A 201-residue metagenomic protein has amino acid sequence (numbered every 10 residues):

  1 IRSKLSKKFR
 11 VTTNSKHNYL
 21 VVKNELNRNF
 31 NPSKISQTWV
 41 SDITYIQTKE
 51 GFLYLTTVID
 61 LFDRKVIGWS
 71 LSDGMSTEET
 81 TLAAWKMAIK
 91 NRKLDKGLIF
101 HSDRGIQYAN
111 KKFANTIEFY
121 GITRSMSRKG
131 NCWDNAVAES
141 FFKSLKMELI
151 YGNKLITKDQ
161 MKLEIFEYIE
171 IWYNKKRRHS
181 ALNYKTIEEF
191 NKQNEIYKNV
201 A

Functional and structural regions predicted by a protein language model:
I1-K34, N131, T186-N194: Basic, flexible linker segments flanking DNA-binding modules in nucleic acid-interacting mobile-element proteins
S3, L26, D42, V58 (+9 more regions): Mobile genetic element proteins and their domesticated derivatives, centered on retroelements and DNA transposons
T12-S15, S102-R104, N110-F113, R124-K146 (+3 more regions): RNase H-like two-metal-ion nuclease catalytic core shared by retroviral integrases and related mobile-element nucleases
R28, P32-I67, G74-M75: An active-site-proximal beta-strand-loop segment
K65-W69, R124-S127, Y151-G152: Short small-residue beta-strand/loop micro-motif enriched in glycine and branched aliphatics
S70-L94: Active-site beta-loop-alpha junctions of metal-dependent nucleic acid enzymes, especially the RNase H-like/DDE
A88, K112, T116-Y120: Alpha-helical structural signal in soluble globular domains
E118-I122, K146-A201: C-terminal domain-tail junction helix/linker
